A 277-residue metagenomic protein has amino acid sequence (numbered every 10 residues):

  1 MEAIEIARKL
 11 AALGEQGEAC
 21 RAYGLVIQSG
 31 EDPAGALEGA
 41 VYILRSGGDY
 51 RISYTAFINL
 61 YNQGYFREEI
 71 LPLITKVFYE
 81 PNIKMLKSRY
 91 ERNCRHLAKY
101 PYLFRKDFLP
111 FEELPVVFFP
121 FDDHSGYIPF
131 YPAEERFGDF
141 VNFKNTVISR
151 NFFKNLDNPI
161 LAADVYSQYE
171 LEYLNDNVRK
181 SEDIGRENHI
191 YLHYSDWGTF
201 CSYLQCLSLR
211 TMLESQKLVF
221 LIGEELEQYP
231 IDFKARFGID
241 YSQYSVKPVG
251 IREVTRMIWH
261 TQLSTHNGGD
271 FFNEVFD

Functional and structural regions predicted by a protein language model:
M1-D277: N-terminal donor/sugar-recognition subdomains of glycan-related enzymes, prototypically the membrane-proximal stem
